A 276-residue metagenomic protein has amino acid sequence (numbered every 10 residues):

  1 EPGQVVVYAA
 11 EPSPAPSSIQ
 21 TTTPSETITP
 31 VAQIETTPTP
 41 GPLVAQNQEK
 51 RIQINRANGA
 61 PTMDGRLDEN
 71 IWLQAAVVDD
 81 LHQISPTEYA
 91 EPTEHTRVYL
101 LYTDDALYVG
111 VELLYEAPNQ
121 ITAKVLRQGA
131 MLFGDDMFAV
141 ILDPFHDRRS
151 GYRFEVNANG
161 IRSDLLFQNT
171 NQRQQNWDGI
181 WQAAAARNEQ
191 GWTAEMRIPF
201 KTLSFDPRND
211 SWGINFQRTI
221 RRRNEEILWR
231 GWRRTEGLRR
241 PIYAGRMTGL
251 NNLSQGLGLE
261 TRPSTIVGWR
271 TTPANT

Functional and structural regions predicted by a protein language model:
G3-T276: Structural preference for beta-rich elements and adjacent junctions enriched in aromatics
